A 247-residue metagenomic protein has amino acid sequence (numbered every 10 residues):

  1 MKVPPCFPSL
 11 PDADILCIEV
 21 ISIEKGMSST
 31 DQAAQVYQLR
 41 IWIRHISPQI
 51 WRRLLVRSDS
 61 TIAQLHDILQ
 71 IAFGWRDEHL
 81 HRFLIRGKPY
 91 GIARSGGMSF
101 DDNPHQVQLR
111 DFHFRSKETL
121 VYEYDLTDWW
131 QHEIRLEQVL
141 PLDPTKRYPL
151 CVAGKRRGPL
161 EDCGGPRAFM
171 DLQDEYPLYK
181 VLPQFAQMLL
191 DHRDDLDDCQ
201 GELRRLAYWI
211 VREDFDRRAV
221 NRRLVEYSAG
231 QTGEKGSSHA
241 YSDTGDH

Functional and structural regions predicted by a protein language model:
K2-C6: Extreme N-terminal basic, low-complexity initiation segments that serve as generic localization/processing leaders
F7, P11-H247: Short linear regulatory motifs enriched in tryptophan with gly/pro/ser
